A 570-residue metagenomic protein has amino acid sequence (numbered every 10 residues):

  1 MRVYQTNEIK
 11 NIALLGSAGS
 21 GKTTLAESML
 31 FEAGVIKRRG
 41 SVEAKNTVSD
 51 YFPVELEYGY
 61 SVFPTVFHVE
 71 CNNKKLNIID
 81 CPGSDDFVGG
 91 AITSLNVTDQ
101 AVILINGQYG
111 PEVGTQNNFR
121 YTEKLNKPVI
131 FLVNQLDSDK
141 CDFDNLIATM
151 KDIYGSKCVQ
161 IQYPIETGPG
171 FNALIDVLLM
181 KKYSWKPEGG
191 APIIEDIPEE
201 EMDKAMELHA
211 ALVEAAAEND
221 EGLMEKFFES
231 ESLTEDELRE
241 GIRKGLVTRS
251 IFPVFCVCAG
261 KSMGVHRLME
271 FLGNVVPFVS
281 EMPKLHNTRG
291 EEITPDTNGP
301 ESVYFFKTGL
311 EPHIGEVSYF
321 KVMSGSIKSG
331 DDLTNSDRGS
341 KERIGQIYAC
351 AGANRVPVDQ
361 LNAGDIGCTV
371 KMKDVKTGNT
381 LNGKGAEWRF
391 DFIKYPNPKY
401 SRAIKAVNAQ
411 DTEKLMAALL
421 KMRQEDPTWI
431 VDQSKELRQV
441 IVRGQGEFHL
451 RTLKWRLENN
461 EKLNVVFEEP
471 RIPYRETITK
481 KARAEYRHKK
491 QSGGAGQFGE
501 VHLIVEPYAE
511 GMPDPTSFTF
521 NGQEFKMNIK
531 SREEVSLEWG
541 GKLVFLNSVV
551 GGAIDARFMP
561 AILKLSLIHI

Functional and structural regions predicted by a protein language model:
M1-I568: Structural and coupling elements of P-loop NTPases
